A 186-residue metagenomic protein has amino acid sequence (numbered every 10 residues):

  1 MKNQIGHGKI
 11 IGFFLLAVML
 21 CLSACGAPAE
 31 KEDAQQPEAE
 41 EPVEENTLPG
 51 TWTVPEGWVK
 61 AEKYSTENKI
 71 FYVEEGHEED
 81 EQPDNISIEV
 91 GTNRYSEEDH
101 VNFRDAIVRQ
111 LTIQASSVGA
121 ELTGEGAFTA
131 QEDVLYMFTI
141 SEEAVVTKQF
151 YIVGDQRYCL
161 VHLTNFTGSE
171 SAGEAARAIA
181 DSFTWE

Functional and structural regions predicted by a protein language model:
M1-S23: Sec-dependent bacterial lipoprotein signal peptides
S23-Q35: Bacterial lipoprotein signal-peptidase II cleavage site
E32-K69: N-terminal "mature-domain start" segment
N46, G50, Y95, D99-F103 (+1 more regions): Extracytoplasmic/periplasmic, Sec-exported soluble proteins
G50, T147-Q149, D181: A structural detector for short beta-strand units
W52-P55, R104-V108, G173-A180: Extracytoplasmic/secreted envelope proteins and their assembly/folding machinery, especially bacterial periplasmic
Y64-G154, Y158-L160: Conserved polar/disulfide-associated segments of primarily extracytoplasmic proteins
L160-E186: Surface-exposed amphipathic alpha-helical segments
